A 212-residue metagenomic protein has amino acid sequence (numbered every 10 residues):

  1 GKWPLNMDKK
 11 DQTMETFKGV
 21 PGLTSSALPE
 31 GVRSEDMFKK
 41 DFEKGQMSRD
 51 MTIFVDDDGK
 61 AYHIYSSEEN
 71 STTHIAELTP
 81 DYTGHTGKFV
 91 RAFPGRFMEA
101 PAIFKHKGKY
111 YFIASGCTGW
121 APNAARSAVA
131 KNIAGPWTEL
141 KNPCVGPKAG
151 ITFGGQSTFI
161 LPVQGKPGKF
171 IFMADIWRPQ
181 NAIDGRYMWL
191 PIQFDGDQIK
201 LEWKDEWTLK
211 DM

Functional and structural regions predicted by a protein language model:
G1-M212: Carbohydrate-active catalytic/glycan-binding domains of CAZyme proteins, especially the secreted or lumenal ectodomains
